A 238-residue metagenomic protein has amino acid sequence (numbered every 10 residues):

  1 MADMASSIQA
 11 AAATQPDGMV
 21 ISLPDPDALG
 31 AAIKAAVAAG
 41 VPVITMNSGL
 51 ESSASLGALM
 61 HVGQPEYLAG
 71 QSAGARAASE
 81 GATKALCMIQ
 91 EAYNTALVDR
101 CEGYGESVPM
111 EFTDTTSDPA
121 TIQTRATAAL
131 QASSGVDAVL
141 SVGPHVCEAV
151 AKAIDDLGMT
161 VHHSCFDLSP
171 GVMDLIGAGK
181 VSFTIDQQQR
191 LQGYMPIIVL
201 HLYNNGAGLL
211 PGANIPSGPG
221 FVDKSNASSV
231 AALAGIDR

Functional and structural regions predicted by a protein language model:
Q9-A38, Y104, T115-L175: Hydrophobic alpha-helical
D17, L59, T83, D137 (+1 more regions): Conserved acidic residues
L23, L59-M60, K84-A92: Short beta-strand segments enriched in small/hydrophobic residues
A31-L68, S169-G177, V181-S182, A232: Flexible loop/hinge segments that line or gate small-molecule binding clefts
I44, H162-S164, S182, V222: Structural detector of well-ordered beta-strand residues that form the stable sheet scaffold of enzyme domains
M60-A85, A120-Q123, L168-V172, Q187-A207: Hydrophobic alpha-helical segments within soluble ligand-binding/sensing domains
A69-A73, A92-M110, R125, A149 (+3 more regions): Short, solvent-exposed amphipathic alpha-helices that sit in or adjacent to ligand/effector-binding or catalytic
S107-V108, L191-R238: Hinge/cleft segment of the Venus flytrap/periplasmic-binding protein
